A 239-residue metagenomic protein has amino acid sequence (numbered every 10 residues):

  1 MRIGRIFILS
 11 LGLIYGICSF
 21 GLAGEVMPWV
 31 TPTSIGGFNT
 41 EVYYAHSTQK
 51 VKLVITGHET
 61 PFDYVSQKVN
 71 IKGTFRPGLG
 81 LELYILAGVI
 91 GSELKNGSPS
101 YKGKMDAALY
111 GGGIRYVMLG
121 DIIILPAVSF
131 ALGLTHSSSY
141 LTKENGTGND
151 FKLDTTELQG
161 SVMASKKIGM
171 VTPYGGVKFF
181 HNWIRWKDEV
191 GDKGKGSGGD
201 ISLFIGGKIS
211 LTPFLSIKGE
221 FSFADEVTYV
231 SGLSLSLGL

Functional and structural regions predicted by a protein language model:
S19-P77: Short glycine/proline- and aromatic-enriched beta-strand/turn motifs that initiate or cap beta-hairpins
E25-G36, F75-G80, L119-V128, K167-V171 (+2 more regions): Short loop/turn motifs that connect adjacent beta-strands in outer-membrane beta-barrel proteins
G36, D63-V69, K104-G112, K152-L158 (+2 more regions): Residues that define the transmembrane beta-barrel architecture of outer-membrane proteins
F38-V42, L83-I85, P126-L132, P173-V177 (+3 more regions): Transmembrane beta-strands of outer-membrane beta-barrel proteins
Y44-K50, E59, A87-E93, M118 (+5 more regions): Transmembrane beta-strands of outer-membrane beta-barrel pores
V51-G57, E93-K102, Y140-F151, I184-G194 (+1 more regions): Outer-membrane beta-barrel translocator domains and adjoining extracellular loop/strand segments of Gram-negative
H58-V128, L132-S139: Glycine- and aromatic-enriched membrane insertion/assembly motifs of diderm outer-membrane and organelle channel
I71-P77, I85, G112-Y116, L134 (+4 more regions): Residues on the lipid-exposed face of transmembrane beta-strands in outer-membrane beta-barrel proteins
